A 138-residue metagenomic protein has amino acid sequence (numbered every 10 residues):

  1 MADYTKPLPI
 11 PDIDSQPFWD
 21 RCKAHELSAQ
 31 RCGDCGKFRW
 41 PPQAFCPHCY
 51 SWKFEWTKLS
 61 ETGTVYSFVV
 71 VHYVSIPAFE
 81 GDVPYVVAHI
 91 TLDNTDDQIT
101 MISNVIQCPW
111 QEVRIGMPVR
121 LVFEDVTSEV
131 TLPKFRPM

Functional and structural regions predicted by a protein language model:
M1-L27: Flexible extramembrane loops and terminal tails that flank transmembrane helices in small membrane-associated subunits
E26-A29, Q43: Residues immediately within or flanking Cys/His clusters that coordinate Zn2+ in small zinc-binding modules
R31-D34, F45-S51: Short, cysteine/histidine-rich loop/knuckle motifs that typically chelate Zn2+
W40, F54-E55: Short functional micro-motifs and their immediate structural scaffolds
T62-T64, F68, E124: Residue-level recognition of beta-strand microenvironments
Y66-I106: Glycine-rich active-site loops that engage anionic ligands at enzyme catalytic sites
T100-M138: Well-ordered alpha/beta subsegment
